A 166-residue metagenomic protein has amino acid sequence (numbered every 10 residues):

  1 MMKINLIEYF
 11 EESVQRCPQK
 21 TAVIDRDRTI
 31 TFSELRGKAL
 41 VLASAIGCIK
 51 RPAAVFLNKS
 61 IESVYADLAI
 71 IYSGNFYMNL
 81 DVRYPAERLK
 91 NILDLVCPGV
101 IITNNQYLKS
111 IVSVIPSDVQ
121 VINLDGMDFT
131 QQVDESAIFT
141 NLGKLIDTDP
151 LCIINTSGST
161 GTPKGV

Functional and structural regions predicted by a protein language model:
M1-V166: Carrier-protein-dependent adenylate-forming modules in NRPS/ANL systems
